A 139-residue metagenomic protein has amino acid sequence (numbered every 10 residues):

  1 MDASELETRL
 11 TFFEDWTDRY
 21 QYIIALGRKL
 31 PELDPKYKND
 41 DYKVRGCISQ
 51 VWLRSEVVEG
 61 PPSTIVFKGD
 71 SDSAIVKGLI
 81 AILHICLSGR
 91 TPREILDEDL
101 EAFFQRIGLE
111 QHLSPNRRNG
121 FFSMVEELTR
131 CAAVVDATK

Functional and structural regions predicted by a protein language model:
M1-Q50, V57-P61, A102-K139: N-terminal intrinsically disordered, cationic/polar leader segments that include organellar targeting peptides
T8, A81-I82: Positions in alpha-helical segments
T17, I80, T91: Gly/Ser/Thr-rich beta-alpha loop segments that engage phosphate groups in nucleotides
V57-S73, H84-S88: Conserved interaction-surface patches within small, structured recognition/assembly domains
D72, I82-S88, I107-G108, P115-R117: Feature captures hydrophobic
G89-R106: Glycine-rich phosphate/pyrophosphate-binding loops and their adjacent beta-strand/loop elements at enzyme active sites
